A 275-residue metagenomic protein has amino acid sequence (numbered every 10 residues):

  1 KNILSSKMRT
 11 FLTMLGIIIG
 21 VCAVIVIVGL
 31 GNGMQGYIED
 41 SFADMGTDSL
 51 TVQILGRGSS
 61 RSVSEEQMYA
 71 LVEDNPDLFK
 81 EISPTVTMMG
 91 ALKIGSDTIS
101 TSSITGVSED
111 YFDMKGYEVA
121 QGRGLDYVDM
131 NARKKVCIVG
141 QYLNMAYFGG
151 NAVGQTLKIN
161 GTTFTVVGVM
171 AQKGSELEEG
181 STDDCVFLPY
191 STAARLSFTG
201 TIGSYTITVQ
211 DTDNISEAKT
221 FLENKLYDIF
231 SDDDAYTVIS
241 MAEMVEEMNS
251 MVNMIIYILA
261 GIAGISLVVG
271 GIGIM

Functional and structural regions predicted by a protein language model:
K1-S5: Feature of multi-pass inner-membrane transport and sensor proteins that recognizes transmembrane helices together
S6-M34, M248-M275: Hydrophobic alpha-helical transmembrane segments of multi-pass inner-membrane transport and secretion
I18, I27, T51, V136 (+1 more regions): Short aromatic/hydrophobic contact patches that present stacked aromatics for nucleic-acid/ligand binding
G29-S103, D110-D113, M145, A194-R195 (+2 more regions): Hydrophobic, regular-secondary-structure patches
R61-V63, E73-L78, N151, K158-T163 (+1 more regions): Mechanotransmission and gating elements of multispan inner-membrane complexes involved in transport and envelope
T85-V86, D97-L196, G200, E217: Hydrophobic secondary-structure segments that place a key small or acidic residue at a functional site
